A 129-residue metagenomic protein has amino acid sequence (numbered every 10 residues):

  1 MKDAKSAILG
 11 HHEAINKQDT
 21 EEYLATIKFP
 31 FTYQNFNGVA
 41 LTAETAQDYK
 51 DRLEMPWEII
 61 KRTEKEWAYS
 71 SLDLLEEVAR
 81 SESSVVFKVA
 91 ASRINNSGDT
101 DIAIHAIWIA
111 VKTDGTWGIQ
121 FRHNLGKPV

Functional and structural regions predicted by a protein language model:
M1-T26, Y33: Short, low-complexity N-terminal intrinsically disordered segments enriched in polar/charged residues
N16, R80-E82, K112: Surface-exposed coil/turn segments at beta-strand junctions on protein surfaces, enriched
E21-L75, S83: A solvent-exposed, acidic/Ser-Thr-rich amphipathic alpha-helical stretch
T32, K88-I94: Generic short beta-strand segments
G38-A40, G98, G115: Detector for glycine-centered tight turns/loop "hinges" at secondary-structure junctions
S71-V78, A91-R93, H105-V111, N124: Hydrophobic/aromatic beta-strand elements that line small-molecule binding cavities or substrate pockets in beta-rich
R93-D101: Short, cysteine-centered beta-strand-loop-beta hairpins and adjacent loop/turn segments enriched in charged/polar
D101-V129: Short beta-strand edge/turn micro-motifs at domain boundaries
